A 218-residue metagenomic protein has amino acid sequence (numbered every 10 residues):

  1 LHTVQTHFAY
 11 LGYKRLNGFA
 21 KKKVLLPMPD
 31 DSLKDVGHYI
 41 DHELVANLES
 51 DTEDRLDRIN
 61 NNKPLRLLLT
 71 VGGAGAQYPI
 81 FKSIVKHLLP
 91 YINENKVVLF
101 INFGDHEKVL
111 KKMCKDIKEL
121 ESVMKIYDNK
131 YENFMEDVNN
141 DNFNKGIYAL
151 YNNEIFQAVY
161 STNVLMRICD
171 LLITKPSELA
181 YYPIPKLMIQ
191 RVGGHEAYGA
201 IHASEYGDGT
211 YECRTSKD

Functional and structural regions predicted by a protein language model:
H2-K82, K86, N102-E107: A nucleotide-sugar donor-handling region in carbohydrate enzymes
H2-T3, K34, F100, L171-I173 (+2 more regions): Hydrophobic/aromatic beta-strand patches that form the interior of the parallel beta-sheet core in alpha/beta enzyme
F8-Y10, E178, T215: Alpha-helix capping/helix-boundary segments
K34-G37, A149-Q157, G209-D218: Short acidic-hydrophobic, aromatic-tinged amphipathic segments that line or gate anion-handling sites
I59-M166: Donor-nucleotide binding loops and adjacent catalytic segments primarily of GT-B fold Leloir glycosyltransferases
K96, F100-K108, Q190, S204-E212: Active-site/pore-lining binding-face segments in mid-to-C-terminal subdomains
Q157-Y198: A donor-sugar binding/catalytic signature common to diverse glycosyltransferases and related nucleotide-sugar
G194-D218: Change "using UDP/GDP/dTDP sugars" to "using nucleotide sugars
